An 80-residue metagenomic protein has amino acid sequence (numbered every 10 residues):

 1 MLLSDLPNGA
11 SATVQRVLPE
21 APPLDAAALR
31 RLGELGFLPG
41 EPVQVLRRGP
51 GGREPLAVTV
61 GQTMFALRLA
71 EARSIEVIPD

Functional and structural regions predicted by a protein language model:
M1-G33, L38, Q44-P50, E54-D80: Compact, charge-rich alpha-helical regulatory domains located at protein termini
